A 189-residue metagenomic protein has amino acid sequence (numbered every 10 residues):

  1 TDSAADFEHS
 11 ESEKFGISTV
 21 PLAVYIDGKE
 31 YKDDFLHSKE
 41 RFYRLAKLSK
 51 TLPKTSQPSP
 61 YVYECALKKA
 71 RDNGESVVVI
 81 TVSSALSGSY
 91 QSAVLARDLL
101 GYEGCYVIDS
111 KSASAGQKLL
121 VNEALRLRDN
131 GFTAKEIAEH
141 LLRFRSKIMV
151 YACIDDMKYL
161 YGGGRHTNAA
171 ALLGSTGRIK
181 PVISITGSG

Functional and structural regions predicted by a protein language model:
T1-Q57: N-terminal glycine-rich anion-binding loop in soluble enzyme alpha/beta folds
A4-S18, A23, A85-Y106, S112-N122 (+1 more regions): Mixed-charge interfacial surface used for oligomerization/domain docking and macromolecular partner engagement
A46-K47, R71, R128, Y161: Hydrophobic residues in alpha-helical segments
T55-C65: Glycine-rich, highly charged phosphate/nucleotide-binding loops
C65-E75: Glycine-rich phosphate/diphosphate-binding loops that line cofactor/substrate pockets in enzymes
